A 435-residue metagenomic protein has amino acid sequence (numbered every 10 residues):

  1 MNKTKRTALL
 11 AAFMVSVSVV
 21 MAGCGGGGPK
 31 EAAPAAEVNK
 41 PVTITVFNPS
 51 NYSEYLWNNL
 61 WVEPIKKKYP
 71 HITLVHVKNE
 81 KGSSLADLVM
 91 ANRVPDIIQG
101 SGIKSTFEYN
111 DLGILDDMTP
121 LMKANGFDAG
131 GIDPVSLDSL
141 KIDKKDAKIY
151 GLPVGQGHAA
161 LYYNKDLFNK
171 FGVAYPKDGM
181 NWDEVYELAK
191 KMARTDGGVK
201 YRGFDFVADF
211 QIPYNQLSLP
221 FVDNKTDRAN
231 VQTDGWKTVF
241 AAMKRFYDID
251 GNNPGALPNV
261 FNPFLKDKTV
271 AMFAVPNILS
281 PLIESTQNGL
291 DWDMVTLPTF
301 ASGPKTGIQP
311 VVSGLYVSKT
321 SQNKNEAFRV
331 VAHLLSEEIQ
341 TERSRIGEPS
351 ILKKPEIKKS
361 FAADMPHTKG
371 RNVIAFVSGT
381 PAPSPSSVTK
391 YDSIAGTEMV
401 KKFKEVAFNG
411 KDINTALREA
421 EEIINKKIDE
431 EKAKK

Functional and structural regions predicted by a protein language model:
N2-L112, F127-A129, Y175, P254 (+7 more regions): Conserved N-terminal structural module of periplasmic/extracytoplasmic solute-binding proteins
F47, A208-I212, A241-E326: Extracytoplasmic/periplasmic substrate-binding proteins
V77-L85, M180-E187, N253-K266: Short helix-initiation/N-cap motifs at beta->coil->alpha
K104-H158, D293-V295, M365: Hinge/lid segment of periplasmic solute-binding proteins
A159-Y163, L315-Y316: Short glycine- and hydrophobic/aromatic-rich loop-to-beta-strand nucleating segment in the catalytic cores
D166-K177: Aromatic-glycine-rich donor-binding/catalytic loop that engages nucleotide-sugar donors across glycosyltransferases
L188-A189, T226-A256: Glycine-centered hinge/linker elements that transmit conformational signals in sensory and ligand-binding systems
P281, V317-S393: Mature extracytoplasmic/periplasmic domains
